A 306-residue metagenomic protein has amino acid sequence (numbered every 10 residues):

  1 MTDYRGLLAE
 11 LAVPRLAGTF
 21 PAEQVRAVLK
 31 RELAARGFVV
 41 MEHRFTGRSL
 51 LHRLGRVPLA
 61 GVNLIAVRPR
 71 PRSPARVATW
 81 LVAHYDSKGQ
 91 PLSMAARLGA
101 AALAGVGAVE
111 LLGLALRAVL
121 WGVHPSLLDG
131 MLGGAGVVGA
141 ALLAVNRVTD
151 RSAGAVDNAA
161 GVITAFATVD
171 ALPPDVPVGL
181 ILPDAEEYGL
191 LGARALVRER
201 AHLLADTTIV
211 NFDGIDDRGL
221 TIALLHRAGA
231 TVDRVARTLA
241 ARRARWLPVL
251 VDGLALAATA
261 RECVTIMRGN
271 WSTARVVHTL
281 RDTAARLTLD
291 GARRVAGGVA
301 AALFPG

Functional and structural regions predicted by a protein language model:
T2, T19-A27, A159, R286-R293: Soluble non-cytosolic domains of exported or imported proteins
Y4-L7, V25, L29, G161-T164 (+3 more regions): Stable alpha-helical elements in mature extracytoplasmic
L7, V13-P71, L92-V123, L127: A non-catalytic alpha/beta surface segment that caps or lines the substrate-entry region of metallo-dependent hydrolase
A12-P21, H52, A95, D150-V156 (+3 more regions): Second-shell loop/turn segments in exported
A17, R44-R48, T207-T208, I215-G306: Active-site-adjacent substrate-binding region of metalloamidase/peptidase-like peptide-processing proteins
P69-T79: Proline/glycine-enriched tight loop/beta-turn segments at coil->beta junctions that connect or precede beta-strands
A75, H84, Q90-M94: Non-transmembrane, extramembrane segments of multi-pass ion/lipid transporters
R117-T238, R245-A255: Acidic/histidine-rich catalytic neighborhood of metal-dependent amide-processing enzymes
